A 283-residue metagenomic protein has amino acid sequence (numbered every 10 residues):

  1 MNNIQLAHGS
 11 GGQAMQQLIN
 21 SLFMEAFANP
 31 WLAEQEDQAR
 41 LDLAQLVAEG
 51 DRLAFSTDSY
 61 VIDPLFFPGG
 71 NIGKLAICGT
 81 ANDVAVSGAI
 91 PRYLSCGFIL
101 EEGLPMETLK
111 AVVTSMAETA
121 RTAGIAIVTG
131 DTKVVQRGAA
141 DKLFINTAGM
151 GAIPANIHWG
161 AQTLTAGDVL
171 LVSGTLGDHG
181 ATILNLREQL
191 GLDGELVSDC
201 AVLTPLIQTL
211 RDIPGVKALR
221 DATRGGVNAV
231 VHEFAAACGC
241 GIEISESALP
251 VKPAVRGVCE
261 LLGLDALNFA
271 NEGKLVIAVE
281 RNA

Functional and structural regions predicted by a protein language model:
M1-A283: Helix-biased detector of long, well-ordered alpha-helical tracts
